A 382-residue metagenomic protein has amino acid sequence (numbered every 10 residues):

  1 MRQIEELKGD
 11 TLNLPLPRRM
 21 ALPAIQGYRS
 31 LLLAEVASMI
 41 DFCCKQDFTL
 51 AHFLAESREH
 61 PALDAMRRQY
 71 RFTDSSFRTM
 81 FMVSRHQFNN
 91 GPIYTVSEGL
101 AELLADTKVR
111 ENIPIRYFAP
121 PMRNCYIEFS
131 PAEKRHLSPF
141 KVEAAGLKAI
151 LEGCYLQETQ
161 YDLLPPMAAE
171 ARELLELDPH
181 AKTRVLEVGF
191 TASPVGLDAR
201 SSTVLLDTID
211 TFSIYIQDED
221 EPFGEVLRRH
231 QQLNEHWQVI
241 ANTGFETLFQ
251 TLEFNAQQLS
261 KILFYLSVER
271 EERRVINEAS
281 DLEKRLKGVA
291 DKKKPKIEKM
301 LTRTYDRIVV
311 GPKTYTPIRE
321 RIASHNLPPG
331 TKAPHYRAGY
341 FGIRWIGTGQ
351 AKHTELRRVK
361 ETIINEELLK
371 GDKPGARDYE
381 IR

Functional and structural regions predicted by a protein language model:
M1-K313: Intrinsically disordered, low-complexity regulatory segments
R274-R382: Arg/Lys-rich, low-complexity, intrinsically disordered basic segments
